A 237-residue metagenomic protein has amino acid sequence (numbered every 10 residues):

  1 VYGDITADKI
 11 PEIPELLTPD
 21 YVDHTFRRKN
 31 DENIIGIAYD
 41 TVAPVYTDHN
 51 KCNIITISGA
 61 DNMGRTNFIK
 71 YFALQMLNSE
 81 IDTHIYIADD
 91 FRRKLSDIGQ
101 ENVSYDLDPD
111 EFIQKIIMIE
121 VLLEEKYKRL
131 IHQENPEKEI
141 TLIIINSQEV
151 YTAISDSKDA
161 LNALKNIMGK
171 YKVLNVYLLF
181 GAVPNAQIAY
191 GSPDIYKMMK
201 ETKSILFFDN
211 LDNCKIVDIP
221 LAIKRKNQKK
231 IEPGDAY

Functional and structural regions predicted by a protein language model:
V1-G36, P44, A189-Y237: Phosphate-binding and hydrolysis-coupling loops of NTP-dependent motor/remodeling domains
D23-K203, N210: P-loop NTPase catalytic phosphate-binding loop
